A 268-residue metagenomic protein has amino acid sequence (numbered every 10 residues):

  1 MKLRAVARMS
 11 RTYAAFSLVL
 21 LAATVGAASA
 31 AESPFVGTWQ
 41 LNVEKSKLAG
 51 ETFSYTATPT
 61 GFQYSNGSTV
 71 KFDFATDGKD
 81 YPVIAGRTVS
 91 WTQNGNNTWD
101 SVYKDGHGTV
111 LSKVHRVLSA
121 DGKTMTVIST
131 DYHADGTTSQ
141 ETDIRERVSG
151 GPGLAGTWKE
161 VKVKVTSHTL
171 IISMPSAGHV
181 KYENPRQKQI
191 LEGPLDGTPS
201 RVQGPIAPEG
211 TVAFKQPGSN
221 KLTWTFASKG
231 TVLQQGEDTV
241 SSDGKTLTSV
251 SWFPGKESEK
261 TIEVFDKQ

Functional and structural regions predicted by a protein language model:
K2-S17: Bacterial N-terminal signal peptides that target proteins for export
A7-S10, A22, T124: A detector of low-complexity, intrinsically disordered, Ser/Thr/Gly/Pro/Ala-rich segments
A15-L21, V25: Hydrophobic helical h-region of N-terminal Sec-dependent signal peptides in bacterial secretory/periplasmic proteins
V25-A31: Sec/Tat signal peptide C-region and signal peptidase I cleavage site
A31-Q268: Hydrophobic small-molecule pocket/channel-lining residues, especially in calycin-type beta-barrels
